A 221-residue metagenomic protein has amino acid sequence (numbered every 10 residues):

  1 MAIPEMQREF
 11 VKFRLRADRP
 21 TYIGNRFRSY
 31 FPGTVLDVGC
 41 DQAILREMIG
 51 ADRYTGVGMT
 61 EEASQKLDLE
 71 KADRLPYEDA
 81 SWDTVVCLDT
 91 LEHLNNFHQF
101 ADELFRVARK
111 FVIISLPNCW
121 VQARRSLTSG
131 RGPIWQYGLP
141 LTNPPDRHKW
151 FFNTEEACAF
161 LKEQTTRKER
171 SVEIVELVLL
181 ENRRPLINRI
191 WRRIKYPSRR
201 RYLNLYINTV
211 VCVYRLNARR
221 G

Functional and structural regions predicted by a protein language model:
M1-R28: Class I SAM-dependent methyltransferase Rossmann-like catalytic core, especially the SAM/SAH-binding loop
R8-K12, D73, V86-L88, N143-H148: Surface-exposed cleft-lining segments at the edges of enzyme active sites
V11-L15, T34, K149, Y202: A general boundary/transition motif marking the beginning of the first structured unit of a protein
L15-P20, H93-L94, W150: A conditional alpha-helix N-cap/helix-loop micro-motif detector
P20, L75, T84, G132-P133: Short, flexible segments with low predicted structural confidence
R26-R125, V211-L216: Conserved SAM-binding loop
N95-G221: S-adenosyl-L-methionine-dependent methyltransferase catalytic module, highlighting the catalytic core
